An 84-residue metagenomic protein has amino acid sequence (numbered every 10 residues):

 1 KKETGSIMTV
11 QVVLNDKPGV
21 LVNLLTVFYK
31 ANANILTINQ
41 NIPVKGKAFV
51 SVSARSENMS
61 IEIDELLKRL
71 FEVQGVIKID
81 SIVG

Functional and structural regions predicted by a protein language model:
K1-G84: A conserved regulatory-domain signal marking ACT and ACT-like small-molecule sensing domains and adjacent regulatory
